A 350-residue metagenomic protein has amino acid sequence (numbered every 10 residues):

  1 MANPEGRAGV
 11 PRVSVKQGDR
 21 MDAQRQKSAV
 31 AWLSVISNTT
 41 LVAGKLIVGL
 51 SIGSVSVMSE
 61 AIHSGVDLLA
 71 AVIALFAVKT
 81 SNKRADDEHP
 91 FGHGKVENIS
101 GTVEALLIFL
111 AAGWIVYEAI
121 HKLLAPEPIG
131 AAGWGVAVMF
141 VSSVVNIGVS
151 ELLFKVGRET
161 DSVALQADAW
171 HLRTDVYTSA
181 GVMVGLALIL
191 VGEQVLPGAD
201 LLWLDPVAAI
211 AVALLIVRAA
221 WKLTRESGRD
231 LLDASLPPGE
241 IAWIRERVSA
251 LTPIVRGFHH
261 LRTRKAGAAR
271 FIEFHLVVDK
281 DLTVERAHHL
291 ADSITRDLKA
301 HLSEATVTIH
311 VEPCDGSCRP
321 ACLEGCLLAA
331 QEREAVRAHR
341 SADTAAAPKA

Functional and structural regions predicted by a protein language model:
A2-G239, W243-E246, H339-A345: Alpha-helical transmembrane cores and adjacent cytosolic helix/loop segments of polytopic membrane transporters
H63, H89, H93, H171 (+6 more regions): Histidine-centered active-site/metal-ligand motif
G101, M139, E273, V277 (+1 more regions): Conserved beta-strand segments that form the floor/walls of ligand-binding pockets within enzyme and binding domains
G130, A266-R270, L302-A305: Short flexible coil/turn linkers enriched for glycine and charged/polar residues that connect secondary-structure
S249-F258, A300-A305: Short secondary-structure junctions
I254-V277: Short edge beta-strands and adjacent turn/loop segments
F271-H289: A short interface-forming secondary-structure element
L282, H288-A350: Solvent-exposed, non-transmembrane regulatory segments of membrane-associated proteins
